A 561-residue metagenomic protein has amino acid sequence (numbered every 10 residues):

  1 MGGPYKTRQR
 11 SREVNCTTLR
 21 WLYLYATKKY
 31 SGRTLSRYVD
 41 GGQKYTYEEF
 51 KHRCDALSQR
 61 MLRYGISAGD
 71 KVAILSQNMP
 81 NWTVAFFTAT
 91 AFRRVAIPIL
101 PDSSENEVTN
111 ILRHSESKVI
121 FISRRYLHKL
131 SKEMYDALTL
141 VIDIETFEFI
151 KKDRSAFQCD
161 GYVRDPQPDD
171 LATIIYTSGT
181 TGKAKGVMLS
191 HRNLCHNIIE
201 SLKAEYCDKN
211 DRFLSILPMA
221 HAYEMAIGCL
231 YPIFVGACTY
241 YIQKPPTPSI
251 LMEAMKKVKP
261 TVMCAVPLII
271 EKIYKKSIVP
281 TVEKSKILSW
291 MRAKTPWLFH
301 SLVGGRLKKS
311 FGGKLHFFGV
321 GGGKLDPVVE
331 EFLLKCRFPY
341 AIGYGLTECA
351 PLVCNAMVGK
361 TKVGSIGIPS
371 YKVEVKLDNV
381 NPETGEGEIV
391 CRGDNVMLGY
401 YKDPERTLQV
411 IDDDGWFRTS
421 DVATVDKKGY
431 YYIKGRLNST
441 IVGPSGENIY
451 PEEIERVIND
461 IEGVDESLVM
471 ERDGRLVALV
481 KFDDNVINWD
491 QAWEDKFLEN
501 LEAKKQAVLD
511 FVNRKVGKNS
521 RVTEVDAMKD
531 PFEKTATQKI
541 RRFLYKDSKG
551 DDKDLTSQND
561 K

Functional and structural regions predicted by a protein language model:
G32-T34, F157-Y176, K183, Y206-R212: Conserved pre-ATP/AMP-binding loop-to-beta segment of ANL
L35-G65, D70-M79, T83-F87, S104-T109 (+1 more regions): Conserved AMP-binding/adenylate-forming core of the ANL superfamily
T46-E48, A172-I198: Conserved AMP-binding A3 loop
Y64, A91-K152, R164-D165, G474: Structural core segment of the AMP-binding/adenylate-forming
S103, I120, G393, L398-G399 (+1 more regions): AMP-binding/adenylate-forming catalytic core of the ANL superfamily
C195-R212, M219-G305, K314, P339: Conserved AMP-binding/adenylation subdomain of ANL enzymes
F299, V303-Y430, L437-T440, E455: Conserved AMP-binding/adenylate-forming
E471-G474, L509-K561: Conserved C-terminal "lid"/linker of ANL adenylate-forming enzymes
